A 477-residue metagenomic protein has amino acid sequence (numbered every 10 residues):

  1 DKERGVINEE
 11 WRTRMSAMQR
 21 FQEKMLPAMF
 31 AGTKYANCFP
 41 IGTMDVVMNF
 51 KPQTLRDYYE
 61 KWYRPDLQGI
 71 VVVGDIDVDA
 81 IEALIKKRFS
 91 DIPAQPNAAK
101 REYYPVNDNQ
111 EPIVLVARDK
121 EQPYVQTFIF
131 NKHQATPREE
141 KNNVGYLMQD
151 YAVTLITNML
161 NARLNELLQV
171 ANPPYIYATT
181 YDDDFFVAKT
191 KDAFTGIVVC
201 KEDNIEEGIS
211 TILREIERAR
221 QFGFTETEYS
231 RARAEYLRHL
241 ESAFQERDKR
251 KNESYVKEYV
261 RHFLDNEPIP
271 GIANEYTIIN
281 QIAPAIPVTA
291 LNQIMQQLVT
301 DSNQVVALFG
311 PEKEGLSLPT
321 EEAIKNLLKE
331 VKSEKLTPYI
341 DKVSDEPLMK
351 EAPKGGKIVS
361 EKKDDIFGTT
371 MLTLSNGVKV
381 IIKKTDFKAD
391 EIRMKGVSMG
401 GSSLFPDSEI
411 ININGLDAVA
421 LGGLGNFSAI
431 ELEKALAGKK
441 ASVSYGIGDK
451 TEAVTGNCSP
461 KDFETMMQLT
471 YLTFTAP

Functional and structural regions predicted by a protein language model:
D1-G5, M18-D45, L67-V73, P123-V144 (+4 more regions): M16 family metallopeptidases and their MPP-like homologs
I7, L55, I70, T154 (+4 more regions): Divalent metal-coordination and catalytic microenvironments
I7-R14: N-terminal, positively charged nucleic-acid-binding surface of large information/translation enzymes
W11, T43, W62-Y63, S302: Tryptophan-centric aromatic hotspots in well-structured domains and transmembrane helices
V47-L55: Alpha-helical scaffold elements lining the catalytic groove of polysaccharide deacetylases
L55-K86, N303-Q304: Non-catalytic, conformational "gating/processing" segments within enzyme and secreted inhibitor domains
D77-N165, Q169-A171, S230-A234, E241 (+1 more regions): Proteolytic maturation boundary segments
